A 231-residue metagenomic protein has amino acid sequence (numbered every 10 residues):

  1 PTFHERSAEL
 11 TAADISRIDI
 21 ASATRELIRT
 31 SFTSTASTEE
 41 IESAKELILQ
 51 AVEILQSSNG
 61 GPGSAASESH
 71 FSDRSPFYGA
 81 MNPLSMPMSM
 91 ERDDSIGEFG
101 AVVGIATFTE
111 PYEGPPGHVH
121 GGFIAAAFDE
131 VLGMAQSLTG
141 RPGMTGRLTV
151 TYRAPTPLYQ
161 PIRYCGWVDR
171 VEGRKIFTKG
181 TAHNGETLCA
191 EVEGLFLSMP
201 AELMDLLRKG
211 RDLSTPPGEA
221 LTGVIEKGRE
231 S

Functional and structural regions predicted by a protein language model:
P1-A8, E130-R163: Hydrophobic beta-strand-centered segment that forms part of the acyl-chain substrate-binding groove
P1-G60, T156-L158, D169-S231: HotDog/MaoC-like acyl-thioester-processing domains
I41-E113: Long amphipathic N-terminal alpha/beta scaffold segment
S89, T149-T151, R163-W167, T181 (+1 more regions): Residues located in well-ordered beta-strands
F99-V103, R147, P161-R163, F177 (+1 more regions): Intrinsic-disorder/low-complexity, polar/charged segments enriched in Ser/Thr/Lys/Arg/Asp/Glu/Gln
V103-A127, M134-S137: A conserved, well-ordered hydrophobic junction motif at loop->secondary-structure transitions
